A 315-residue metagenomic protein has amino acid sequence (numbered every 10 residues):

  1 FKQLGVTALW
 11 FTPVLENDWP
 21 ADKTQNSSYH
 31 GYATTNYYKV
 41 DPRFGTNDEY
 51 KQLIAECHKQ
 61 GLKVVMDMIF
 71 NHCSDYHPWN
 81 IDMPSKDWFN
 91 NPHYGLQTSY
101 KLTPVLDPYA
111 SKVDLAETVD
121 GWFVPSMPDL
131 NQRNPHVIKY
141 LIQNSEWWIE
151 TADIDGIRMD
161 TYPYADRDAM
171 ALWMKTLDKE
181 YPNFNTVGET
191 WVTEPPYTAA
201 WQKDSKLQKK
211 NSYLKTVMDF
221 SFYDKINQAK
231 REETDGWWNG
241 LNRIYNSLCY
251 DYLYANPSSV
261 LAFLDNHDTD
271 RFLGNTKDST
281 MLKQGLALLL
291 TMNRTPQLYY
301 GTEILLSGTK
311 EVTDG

Functional and structural regions predicted by a protein language model:
F1-T7, I54, L248-Y252, G285-M292: Short amphipathic alpha-helices and their capping/turn segments at secondary-structure boundaries
Q3-E146, E150-T151, M170-E180, P196-Y197 (+1 more regions): Substrate-binding/active-site clefts of carbohydrate-active enzymes
V6, D153-I154, R294-T295: A structural motif
L9-F11, V64-M66, I157, T186-G188 (+3 more regions): Hydrophobic faces of well-ordered beta-strands that scaffold small-molecule active sites in alpha/beta enzyme cores
T12-L15, D67-N71, D160-Y162, E189-W191 (+2 more regions): Active-site-proximal beta-strand/loop segments in catalytic clefts of secreted hydrolases
G31-N47, D75, F123-I138, D155-Y164 (+2 more regions): The substrate-binding groove and active-site-proximal loops of carbohydrate-active enzymes, especially glycoside
H72, N80, N144-E146, E150 (+6 more regions): Active-site-proximal helices and loops of the catalytic beta/alpha 8
T269, R294-Q297: Generic structural signal for secondary-structure transition and capping sites
